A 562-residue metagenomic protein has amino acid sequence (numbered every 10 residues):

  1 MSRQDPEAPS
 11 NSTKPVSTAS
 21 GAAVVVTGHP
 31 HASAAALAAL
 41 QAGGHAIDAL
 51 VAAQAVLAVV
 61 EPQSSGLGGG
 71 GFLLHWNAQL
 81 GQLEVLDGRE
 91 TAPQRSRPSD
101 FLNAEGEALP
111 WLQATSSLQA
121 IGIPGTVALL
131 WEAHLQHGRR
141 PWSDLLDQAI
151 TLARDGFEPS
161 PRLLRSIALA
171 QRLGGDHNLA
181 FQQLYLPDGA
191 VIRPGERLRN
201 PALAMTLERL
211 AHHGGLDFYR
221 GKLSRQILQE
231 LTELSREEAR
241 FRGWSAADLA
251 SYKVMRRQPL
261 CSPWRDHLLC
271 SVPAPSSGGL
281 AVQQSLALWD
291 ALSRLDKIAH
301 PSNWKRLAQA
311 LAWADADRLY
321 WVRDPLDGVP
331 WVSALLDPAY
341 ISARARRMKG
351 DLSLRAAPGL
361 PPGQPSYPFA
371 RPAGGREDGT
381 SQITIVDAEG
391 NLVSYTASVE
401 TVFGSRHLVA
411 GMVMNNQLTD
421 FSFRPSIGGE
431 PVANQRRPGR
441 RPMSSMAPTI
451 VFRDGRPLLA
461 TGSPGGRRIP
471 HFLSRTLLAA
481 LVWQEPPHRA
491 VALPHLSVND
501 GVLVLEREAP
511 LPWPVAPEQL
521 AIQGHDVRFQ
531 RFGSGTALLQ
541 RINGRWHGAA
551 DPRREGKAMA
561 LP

Functional and structural regions predicted by a protein language model:
S2-A34, A38-Q41, A46-R220, R225-P273 (+3 more regions): Noncatalytic scaffold domains of N-terminal-nucleophile
I47-Q54, S143-R154, R225-Q229, I298-D315 (+2 more regions): Short, well-structured alpha-helical segments that form the helix of a local strand-helix-strand
V59-W76, L80-V85, E237-S245, N391-L459 (+2 more regions): Active-site rim segments in enzyme catalytic domains, especially the processed small/beta chain of N-terminal
S65, G70-N77, S381-I385, P448-I450 (+2 more regions): Short beta-strand scaffold segments in enzyme catalytic cores
M255-R256, E377-T380, S444-M446: Short, small/polar residue-rich loop motifs at catalytic or cofactor-binding pockets
C270-G279, T380-T384, S394-R406, P448 (+1 more regions): Glycine-rich phosphate/pyrophosphate-binding beta-alpha loops
S293-S398: Internal maturation/activation junctions in enzymes
E389, G439-R441, L473, V482-R531: Extended C-terminal subregions enriched in glycine
